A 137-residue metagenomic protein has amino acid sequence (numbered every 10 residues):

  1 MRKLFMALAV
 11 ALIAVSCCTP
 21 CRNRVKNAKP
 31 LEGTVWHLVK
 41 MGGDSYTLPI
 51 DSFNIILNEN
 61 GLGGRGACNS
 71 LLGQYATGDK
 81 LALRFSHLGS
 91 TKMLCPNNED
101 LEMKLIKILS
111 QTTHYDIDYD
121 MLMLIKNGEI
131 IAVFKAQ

Functional and structural regions predicted by a protein language model:
M1-S16: Sec-dependent bacterial lipoprotein signal peptides
C17-Q137: Lipid interaction determinants
